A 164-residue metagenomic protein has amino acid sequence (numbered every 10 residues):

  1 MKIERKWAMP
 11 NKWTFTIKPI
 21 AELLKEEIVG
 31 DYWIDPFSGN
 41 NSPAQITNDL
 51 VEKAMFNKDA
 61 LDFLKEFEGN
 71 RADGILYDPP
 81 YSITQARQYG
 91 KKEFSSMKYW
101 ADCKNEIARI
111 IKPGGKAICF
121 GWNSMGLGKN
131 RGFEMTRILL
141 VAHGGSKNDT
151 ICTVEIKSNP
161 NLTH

Functional and structural regions predicted by a protein language model:
M1-H164: Class I S-adenosyl-L-methionine-dependent methyltransferase catalytic core
